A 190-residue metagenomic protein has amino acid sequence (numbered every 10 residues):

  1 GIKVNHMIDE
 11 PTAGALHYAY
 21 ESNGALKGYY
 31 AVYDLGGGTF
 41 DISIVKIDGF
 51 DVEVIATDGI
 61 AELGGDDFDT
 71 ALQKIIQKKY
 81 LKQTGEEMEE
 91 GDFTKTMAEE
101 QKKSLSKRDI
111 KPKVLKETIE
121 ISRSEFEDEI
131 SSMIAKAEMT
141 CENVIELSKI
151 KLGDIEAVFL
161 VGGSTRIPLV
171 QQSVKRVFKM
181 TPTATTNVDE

Functional and structural regions predicted by a protein language model:
G1-E190: Oxyanion-binding/catalytic loops of NTP- or PPi-dependent enzymes
